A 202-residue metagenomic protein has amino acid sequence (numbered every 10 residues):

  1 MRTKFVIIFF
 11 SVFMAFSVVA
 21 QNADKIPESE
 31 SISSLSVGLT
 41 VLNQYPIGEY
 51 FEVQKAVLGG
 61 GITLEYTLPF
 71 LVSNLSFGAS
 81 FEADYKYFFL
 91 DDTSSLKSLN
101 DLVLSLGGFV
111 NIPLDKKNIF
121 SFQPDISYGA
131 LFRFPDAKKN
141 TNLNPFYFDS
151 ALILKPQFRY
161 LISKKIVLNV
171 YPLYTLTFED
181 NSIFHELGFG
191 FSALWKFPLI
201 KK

Functional and structural regions predicted by a protein language model:
M1-F5, Q21: Positively charged n-region of N-terminal signal peptides that target proteins for export
I7-S17: Bacterial N-terminal signal peptides
A20-L71, G188-K202: Short glycine/proline- and aromatic-enriched beta-strand/turn motifs that initiate or cap beta-hairpins
S31-L35, Q54-I62, S98-L104, F120 (+2 more regions): Residues that define the transmembrane beta-barrel architecture of outer-membrane proteins
L39-N43, G60-L68, A83-Y85, L104-I112 (+5 more regions): Residues on the lipid-exposed face of transmembrane beta-strands in outer-membrane beta-barrel proteins
I47-Q54, F89-K97, F134-L143, D180-L187: Outer-membrane beta-barrel translocator domains and adjoining extracellular loop/strand segments of Gram-negative
T63-K138: Gram-negative (and chloroplast) outer-membrane scaffold detector with strong preference for beta-barrel transmembrane
L71-F77, K117-F120, Y160-L168, F197-K202: Repeated loop/turn-to-beta-strand initiation elements of outer-membrane beta-barrel proteins
